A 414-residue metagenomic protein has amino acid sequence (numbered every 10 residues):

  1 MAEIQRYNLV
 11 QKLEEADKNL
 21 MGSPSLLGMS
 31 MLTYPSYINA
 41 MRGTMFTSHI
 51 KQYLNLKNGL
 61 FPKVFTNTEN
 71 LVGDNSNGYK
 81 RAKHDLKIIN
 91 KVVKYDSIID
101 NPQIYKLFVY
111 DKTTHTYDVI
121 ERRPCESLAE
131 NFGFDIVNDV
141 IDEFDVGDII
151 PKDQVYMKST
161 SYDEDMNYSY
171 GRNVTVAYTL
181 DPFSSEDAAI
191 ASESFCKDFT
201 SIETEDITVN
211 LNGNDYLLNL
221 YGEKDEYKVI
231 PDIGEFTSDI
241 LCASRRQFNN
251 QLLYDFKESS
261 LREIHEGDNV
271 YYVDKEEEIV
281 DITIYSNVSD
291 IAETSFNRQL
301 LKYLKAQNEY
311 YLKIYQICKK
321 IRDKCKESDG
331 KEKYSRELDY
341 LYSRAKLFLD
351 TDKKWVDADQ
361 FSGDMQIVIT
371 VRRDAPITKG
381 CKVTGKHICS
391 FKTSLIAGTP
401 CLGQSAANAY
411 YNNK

Functional and structural regions predicted by a protein language model:
M1-T393, A397-N413: Long, charge-dense accessory insertions within large macromolecular proteins
